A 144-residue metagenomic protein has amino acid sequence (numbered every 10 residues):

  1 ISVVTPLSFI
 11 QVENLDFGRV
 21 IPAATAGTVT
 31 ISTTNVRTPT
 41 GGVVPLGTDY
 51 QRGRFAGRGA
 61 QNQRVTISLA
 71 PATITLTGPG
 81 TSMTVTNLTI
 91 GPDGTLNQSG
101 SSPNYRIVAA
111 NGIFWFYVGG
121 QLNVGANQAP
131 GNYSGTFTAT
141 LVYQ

Functional and structural regions predicted by a protein language model:
I1-T77, N104-Q144: N-terminal small/polar-rich segments of proteins
T66-S68, T75-S102: Terminal beta-strand-rich extracellular "head" domains that mediate receptor/glycan or other ligand binding
